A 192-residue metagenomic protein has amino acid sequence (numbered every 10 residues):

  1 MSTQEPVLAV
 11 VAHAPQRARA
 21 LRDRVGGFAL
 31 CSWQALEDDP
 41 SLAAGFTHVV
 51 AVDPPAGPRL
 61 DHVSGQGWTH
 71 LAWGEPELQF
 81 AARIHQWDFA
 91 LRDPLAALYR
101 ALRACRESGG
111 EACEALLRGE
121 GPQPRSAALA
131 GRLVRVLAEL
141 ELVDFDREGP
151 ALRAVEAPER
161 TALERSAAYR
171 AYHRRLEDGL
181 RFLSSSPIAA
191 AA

Functional and structural regions predicted by a protein language model:
M1-A192: Non-catalytic terminal extensions of ATP-dependent helicases
